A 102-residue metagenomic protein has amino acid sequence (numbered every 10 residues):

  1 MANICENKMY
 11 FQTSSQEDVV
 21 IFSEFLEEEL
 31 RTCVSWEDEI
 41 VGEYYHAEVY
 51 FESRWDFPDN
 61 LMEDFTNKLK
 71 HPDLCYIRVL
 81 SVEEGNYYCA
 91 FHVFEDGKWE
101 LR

Functional and structural regions predicted by a protein language model:
M1-L26: Short, extreme N-terminal segment that most often corresponds to the first beta-strand
S23-R102: Charged interaction segments
